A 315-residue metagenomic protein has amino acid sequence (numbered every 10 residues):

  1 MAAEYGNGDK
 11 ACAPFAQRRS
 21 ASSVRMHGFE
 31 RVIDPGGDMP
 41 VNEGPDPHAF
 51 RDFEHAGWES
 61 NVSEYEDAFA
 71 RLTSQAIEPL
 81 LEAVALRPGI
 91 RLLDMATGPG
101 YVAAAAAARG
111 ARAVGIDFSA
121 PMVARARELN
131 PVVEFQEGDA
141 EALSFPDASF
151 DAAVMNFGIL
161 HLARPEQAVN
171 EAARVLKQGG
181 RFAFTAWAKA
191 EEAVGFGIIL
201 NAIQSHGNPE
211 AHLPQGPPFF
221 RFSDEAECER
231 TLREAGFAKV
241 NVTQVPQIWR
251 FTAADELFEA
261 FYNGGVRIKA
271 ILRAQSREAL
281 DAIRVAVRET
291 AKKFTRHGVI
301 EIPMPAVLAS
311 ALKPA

Functional and structural regions predicted by a protein language model:
P40-I90, Y101-A105, M122-R125, L129 (+1 more regions): Conserved class I S-adenosyl-L-methionine
E43-P47, E54, P99-Y101, F219-A315: Conserved Class I S-adenosyl-L-methionine
R91-P146, A152, Q167-N170: Class I SAM-dependent methyltransferase SAM/SAH-binding core
D151-E166, A188: A short SAM/SAH-binding and catalytic strip from SAM-dependent methyltransferases
E166, R174-T252, I268, L272: Conserved catalytic/acceptor-binding region of the Class I
